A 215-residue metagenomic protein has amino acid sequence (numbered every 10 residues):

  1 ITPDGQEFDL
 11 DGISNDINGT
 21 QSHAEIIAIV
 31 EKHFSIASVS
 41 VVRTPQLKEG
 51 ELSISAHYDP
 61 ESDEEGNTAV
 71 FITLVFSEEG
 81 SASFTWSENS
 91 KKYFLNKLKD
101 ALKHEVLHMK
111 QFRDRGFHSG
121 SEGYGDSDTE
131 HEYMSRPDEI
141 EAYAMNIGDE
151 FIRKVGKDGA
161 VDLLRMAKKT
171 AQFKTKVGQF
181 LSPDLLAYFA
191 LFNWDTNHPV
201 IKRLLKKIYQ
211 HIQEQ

Functional and structural regions predicted by a protein language model:
I1, G5-Q6, S22, S87 (+1 more regions): Compositionally biased low-complexity segments enriched in polar/charged residues
D16-A37: Zn2+-dependent metallopeptidase catalytic core
F34-Y58: Amphipathic, interaction-prone secondary-structure segments
G50-N96, F112-R113: Active-site scaffold of zinc-dependent metalloenzymes
N96, F112-E139: Post-HEXXH active-site segment of zinc metalloproteases
D100-R113: Active-site recognition of the HExxH zinc-binding catalytic motif
S127-S135, N146-Q215: Long, well-structured alpha-helical subdomains associated with metal-dependent extracellular/ecto-lumenal hydrolases
